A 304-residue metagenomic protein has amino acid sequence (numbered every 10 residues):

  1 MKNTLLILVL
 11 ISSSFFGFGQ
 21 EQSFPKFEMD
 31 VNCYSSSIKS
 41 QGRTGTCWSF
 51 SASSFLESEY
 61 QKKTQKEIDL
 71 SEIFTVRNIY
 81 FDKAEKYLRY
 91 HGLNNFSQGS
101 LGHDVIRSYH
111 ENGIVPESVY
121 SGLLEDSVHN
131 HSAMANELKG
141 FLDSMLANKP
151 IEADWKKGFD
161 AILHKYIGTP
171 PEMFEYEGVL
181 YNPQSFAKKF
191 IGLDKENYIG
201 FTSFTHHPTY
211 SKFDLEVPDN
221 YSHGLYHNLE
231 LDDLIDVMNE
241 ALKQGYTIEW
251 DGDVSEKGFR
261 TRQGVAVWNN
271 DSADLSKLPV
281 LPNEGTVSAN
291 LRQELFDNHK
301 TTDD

Functional and structural regions predicted by a protein language model:
M1-Q22: Bacterial Sec-dependent N-terminal signal peptides
F18-D304: Flexible propeptides and autoinhibitory/regulatory segments associated with cysteine proteases
